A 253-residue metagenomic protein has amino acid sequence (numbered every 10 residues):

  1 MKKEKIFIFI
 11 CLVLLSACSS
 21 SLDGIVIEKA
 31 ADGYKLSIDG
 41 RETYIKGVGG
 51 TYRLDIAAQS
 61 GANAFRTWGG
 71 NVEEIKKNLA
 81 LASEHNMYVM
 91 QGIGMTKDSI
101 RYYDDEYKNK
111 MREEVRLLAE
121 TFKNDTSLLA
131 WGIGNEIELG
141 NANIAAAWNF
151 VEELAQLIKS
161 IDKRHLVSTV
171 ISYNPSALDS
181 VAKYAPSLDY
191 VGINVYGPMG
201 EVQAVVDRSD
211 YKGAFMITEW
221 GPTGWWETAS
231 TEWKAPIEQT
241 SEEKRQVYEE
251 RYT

Functional and structural regions predicted by a protein language model:
M1-K3, A64: Generic N-terminal leader/processing signal
K3-F9: Sec-dependent signal peptide recognition, specifically the positively charged N-region followed immediately by
S16-A17: C-terminal motif of bacterial Sec signal peptides marking the signal peptidase cleavage site
S21-G24: Boundary at the C-terminal end of the N-terminal hydrophobic targeting segment
E28-A31, K35-V191, E201: Active-site mouth of glycoside hydrolases
N149-Y252: Extracellular glycoside hydrolase catalytic/binding regions
